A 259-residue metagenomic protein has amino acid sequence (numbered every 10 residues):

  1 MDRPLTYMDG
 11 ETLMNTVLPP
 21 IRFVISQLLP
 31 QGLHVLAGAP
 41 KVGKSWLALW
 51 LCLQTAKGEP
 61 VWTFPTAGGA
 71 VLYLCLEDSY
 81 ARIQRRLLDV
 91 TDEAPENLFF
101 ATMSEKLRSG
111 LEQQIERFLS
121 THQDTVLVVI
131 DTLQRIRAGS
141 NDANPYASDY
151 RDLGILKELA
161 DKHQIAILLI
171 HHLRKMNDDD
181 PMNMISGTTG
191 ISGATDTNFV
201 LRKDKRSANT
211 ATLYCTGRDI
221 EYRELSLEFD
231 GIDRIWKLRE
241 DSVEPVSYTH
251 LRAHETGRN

Functional and structural regions predicted by a protein language model:
D2-L5, E11-T12, L18-P20, V24-I25 (+6 more regions): Conserved inter-motif catalytic segment of the P-loop NTP-binding fold
Q31-H34, G69: Pre-Walker A (Motif I) flank of P-loop NTPase domains
V35-A37, K41, S45-W46, L74 (+2 more regions): Phosphate-binding/switch region of NTP-binding enzymes
A48-C52: Motif I (Walker A/P-loop) of helicase-class P-loop NTPases
L53-P60: Walker A/P-loop NTP-binding motif
R239-L251: Short alpha-helical segments that sit at the start of domains
H250-N259: Single conserved hydrophobic/aromatic residue that forms the stacking wall/gate of nucleotide- or nucleobase-binding
